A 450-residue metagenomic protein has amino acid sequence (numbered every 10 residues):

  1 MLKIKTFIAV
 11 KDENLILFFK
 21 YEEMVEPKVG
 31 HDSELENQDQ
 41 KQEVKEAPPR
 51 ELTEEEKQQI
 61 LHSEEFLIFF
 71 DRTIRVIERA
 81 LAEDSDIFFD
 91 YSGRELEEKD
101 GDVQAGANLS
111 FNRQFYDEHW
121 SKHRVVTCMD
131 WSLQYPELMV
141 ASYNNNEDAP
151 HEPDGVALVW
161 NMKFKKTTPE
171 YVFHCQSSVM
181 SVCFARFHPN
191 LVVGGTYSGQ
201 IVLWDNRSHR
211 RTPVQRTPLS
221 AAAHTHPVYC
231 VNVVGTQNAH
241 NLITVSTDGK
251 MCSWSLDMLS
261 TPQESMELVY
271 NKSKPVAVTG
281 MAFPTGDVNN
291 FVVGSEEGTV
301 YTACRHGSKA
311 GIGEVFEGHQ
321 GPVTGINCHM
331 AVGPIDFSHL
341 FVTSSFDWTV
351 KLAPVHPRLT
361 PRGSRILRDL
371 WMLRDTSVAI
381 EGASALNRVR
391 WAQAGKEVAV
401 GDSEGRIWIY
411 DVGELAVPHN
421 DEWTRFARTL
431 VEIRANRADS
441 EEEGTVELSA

Functional and structural regions predicted by a protein language model:
M1-S142, N146-G155, T212-P218, I243 (+12 more regions): Acidic and/or Ser/Thr-rich intrinsically disordered tails and linkers that flank eukaryotic scaffold proteins
A105, P150-P153, W160-T167, V172-G194 (+1 more regions): A conserved hydrophobic secondary-structure block that centers on an alpha-helix together with its immediately flanking
V125-D130, S177-F184, A223-G235, K272-G286 (+3 more regions): Canonical WD40 repeat/beta-propeller blade segments in eukaryotic WD-repeat proteins
V140-A141, G194, T244, V293 (+2 more regions): Residue position within the beta-strands of beta-propeller blades
P150-H151, G155-N161, V182, I201-N206 (+6 more regions): WD40-repeat beta-propellers
V172, A221-H224, F316-G325, R358-P361 (+2 more regions): Conserved blade-ending motifs and adjacent loop-strand segments that build the rim/top face of beta-propeller domains
L219-M251, A385-Y410: Repeat-solenoid scaffold signature
P334-R358, R362-W371: Loop/turn-rich, solvent-exposed surfaces of beta-rich toroidal or solenoidal domains
